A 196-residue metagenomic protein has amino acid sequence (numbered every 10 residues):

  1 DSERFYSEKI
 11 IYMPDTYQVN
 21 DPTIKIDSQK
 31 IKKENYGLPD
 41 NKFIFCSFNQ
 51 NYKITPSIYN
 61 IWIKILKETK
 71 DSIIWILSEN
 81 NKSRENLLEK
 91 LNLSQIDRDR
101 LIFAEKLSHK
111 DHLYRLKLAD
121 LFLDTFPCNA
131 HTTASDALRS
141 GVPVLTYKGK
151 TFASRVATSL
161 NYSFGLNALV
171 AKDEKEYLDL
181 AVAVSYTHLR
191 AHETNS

Functional and structural regions predicted by a protein language model:
D1-T16: Conserved nucleotide-diphosphate donor binding/catalytic pocket of glycan-assembly enzymes
I10, R100-L101, A168: Short, conserved active-site loop motifs that form the nucleotide-linked donor/cofactor pocket
T16-A104: Conserved catalytic-core segment of nucleotide-activated headgroup transferases in glycan assembly
N49-I54, S78-N80, T125-C128, Y147-F152 (+1 more regions): Short, contiguous acidic/charged loop-to-helix segments that flank catalytic cores in large enzymes
I65, D136, L160: Hydrophobic/aromatic ligand-binding patch that stacks against planar heteroaromatic rings of cofactors or nucleotides
H109-R155: A donor-sugar binding/catalytic signature common to diverse glycosyltransferases and related nucleotide-sugar
T151-V182: Change "using UDP/GDP/dTDP sugars" to "using nucleotide sugars
H188-S196: Single conserved hydrophobic/aromatic residue that forms the stacking wall/gate of nucleotide- or nucleobase-binding
